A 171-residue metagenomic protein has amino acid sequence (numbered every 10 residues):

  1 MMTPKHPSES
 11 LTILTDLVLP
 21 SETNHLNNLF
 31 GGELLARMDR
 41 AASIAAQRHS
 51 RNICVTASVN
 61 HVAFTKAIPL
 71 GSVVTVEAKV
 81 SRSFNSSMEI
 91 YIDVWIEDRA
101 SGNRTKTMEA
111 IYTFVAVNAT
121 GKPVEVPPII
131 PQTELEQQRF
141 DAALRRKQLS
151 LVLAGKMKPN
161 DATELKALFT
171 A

Functional and structural regions predicted by a protein language model:
M2, P7-L14, P69-L70, S81-A171: HotDog/MaoC-like acyl-thioester-processing domains
P7, L11-F30: Extended boundary segments
T23-R37, K166-A171: A conserved, well-ordered hydrophobic junction motif at loop->secondary-structure transitions
E33-R51: Active-site helix/loop of acyl-thioester processing domains in fatty-acid/polyketide metabolism, spanning hotdog-fold
R51-A67: Small beta-barrel nucleic-acid-binding modules, principally OB-folds
